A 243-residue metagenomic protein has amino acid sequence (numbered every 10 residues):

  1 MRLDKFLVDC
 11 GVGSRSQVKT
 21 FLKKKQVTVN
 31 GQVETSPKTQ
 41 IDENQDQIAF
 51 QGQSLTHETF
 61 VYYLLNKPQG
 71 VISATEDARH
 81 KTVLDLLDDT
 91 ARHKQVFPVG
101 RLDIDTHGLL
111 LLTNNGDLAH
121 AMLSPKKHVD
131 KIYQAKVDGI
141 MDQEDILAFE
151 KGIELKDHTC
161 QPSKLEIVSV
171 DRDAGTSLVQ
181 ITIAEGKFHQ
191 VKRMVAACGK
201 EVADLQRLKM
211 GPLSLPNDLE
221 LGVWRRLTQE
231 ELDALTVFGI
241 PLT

Functional and structural regions predicted by a protein language model:
M1-T243: Basic, flexible Lys/Arg- and Gly-enriched helix-loop patches that mediate nucleic-acid binding at interfaces with rRNA
